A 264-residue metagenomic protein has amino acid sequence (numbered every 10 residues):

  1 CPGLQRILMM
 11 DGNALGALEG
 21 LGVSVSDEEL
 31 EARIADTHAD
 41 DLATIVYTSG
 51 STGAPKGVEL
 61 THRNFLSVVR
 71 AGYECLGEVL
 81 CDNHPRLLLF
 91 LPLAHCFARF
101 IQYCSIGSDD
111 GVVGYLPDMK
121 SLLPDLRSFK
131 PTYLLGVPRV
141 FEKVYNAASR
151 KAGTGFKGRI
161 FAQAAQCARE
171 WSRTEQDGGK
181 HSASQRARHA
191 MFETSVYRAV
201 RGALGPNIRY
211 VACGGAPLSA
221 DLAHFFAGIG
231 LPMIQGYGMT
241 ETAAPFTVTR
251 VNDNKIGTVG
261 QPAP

Functional and structural regions predicted by a protein language model:
C1-L21: Structural core segment of the AMP-binding/adenylate-forming
M9, V23-Y47, A54, L80-R86: Conserved pre-ATP/AMP-binding loop-to-beta segment of ANL
E31-I34, L123, Y197-V200: Short hydrophobic/charged patches on amphipathic alpha-helices used for structural packing and interfaces
L42, T48-S51, L87, P92 (+5 more regions): Conserved S/T- and glycine-rich ATP-binding loop of Class I adenylate-forming
A43-V69: Conserved AMP-binding A3 loop
L66-L89, L93-Y197, N207: Conserved AMP-binding/adenylation subdomain of ANL enzymes
G114, S184-R188, P206-C213, L218-P264: Conserved ATP-binding loop and adjacent catalytic segment of the adenylate-forming AMP-binding
